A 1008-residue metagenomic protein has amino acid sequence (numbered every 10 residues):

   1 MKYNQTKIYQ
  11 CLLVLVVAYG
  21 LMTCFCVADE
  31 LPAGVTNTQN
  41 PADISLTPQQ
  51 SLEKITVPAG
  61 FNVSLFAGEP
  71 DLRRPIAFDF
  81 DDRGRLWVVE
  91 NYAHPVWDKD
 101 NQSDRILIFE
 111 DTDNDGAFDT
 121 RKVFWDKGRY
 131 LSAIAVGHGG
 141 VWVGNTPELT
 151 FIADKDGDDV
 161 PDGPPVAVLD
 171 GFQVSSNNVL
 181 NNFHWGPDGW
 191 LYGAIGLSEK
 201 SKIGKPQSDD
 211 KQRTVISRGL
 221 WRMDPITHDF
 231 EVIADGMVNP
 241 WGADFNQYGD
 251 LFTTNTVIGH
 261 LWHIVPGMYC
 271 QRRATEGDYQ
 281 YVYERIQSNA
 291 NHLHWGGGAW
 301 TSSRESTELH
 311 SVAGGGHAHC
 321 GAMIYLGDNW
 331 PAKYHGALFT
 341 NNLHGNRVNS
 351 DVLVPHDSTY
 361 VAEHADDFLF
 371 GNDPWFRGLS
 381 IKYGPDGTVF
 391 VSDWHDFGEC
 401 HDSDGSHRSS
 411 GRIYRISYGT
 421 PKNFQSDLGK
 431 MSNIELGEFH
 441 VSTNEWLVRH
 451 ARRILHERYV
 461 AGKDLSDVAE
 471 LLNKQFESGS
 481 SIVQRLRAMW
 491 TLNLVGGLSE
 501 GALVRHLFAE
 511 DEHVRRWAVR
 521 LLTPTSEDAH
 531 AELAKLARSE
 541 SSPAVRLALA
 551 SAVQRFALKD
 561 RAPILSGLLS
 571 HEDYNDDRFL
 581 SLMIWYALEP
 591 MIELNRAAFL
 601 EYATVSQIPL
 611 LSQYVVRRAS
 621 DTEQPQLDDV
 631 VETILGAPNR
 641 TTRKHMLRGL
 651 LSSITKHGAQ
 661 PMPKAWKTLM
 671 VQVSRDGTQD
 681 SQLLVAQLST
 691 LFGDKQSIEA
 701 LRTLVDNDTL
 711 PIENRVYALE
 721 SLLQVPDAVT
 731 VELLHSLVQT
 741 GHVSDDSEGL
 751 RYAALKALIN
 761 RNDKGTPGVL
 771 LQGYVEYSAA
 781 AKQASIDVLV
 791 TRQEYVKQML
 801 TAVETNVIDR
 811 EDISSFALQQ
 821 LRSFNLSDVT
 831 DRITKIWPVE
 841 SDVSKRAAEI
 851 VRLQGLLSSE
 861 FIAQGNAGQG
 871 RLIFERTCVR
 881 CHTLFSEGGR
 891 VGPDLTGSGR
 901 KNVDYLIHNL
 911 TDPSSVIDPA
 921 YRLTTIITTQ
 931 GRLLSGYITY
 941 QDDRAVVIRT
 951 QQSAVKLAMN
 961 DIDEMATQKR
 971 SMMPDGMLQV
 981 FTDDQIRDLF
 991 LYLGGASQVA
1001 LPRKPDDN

Functional and structural regions predicted by a protein language model:
K2-L13: Bacterial N-terminal signal peptides that target proteins for export
C11-T23: Bacterial N-terminal signal peptides
A28-E438, W446-L447, I454-H456, A461 (+5 more regions): Beta-propeller domains with acidic blade repeats across secreted/periplasmic ectodomains and cytosolic WD/CNH propellers
F66, G139-V141, P147, A488 (+8 more regions): C-terminal capping alpha-helices of c-type cytochrome domains
V136, W142, V168, R222 (+19 more regions): Extended surface/linker regions that mediate inter-domain or inter-protein docking in multi-component redox
L191, R412, T491, L733 (+8 more regions): C-type cytochrome heme c attachment motif
P385, S392, S409, Q864-V879 (+5 more regions): Sequence context surrounding c-type heme c attachment/ligation sites in exported
S392, S409, I416-I873, S898 (+1 more regions): Long, ordered, helix-rich scaffold segments
